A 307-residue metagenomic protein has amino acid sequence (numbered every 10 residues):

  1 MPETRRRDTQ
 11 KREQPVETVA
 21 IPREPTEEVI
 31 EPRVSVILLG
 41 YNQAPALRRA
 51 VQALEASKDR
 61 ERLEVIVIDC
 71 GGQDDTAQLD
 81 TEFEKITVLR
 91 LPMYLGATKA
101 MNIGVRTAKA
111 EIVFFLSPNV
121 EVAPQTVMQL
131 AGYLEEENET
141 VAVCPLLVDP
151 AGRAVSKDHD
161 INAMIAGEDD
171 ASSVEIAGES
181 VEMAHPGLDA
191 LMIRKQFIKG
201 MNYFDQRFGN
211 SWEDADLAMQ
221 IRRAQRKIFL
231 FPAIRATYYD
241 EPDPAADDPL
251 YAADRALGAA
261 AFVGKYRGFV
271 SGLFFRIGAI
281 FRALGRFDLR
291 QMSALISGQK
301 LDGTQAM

Functional and structural regions predicted by a protein language model:
P2, R6-R7, K11-P15, P249-A260 (+2 more regions): Non-catalytic, C-terminal membrane-associated alpha-helical segments of glycosyltransferases
K11-A20, R33, M93, A100-R106 (+3 more regions): Acidic/His-rich active-site region of diverse nucleotide-sugar glycosyltransferases
L38-R49, G71: Active-site beta-to-alpha loop of glycosyltransferases that engages the nucleotide-sugar donor
Q52-R62: Short, acidic, metal-binding catalytic loop of nucleotide-sugar glycosyltransferases
D69-Q78: A conserved acidic beta->alpha catalytic loop
V113: Short aromatic/hydrophobic "clamp" motif used to bind/position activated sugar donors
A184-N202, R207-R235: A short, conserved alpha-helix in the catalytic core of glycosyltransferases
R226, L230-D248, A259-F262: Active-site donor/metal-binding and catalytic loop motifs of nucleotide-sugar-dependent glycosylation enzymes
